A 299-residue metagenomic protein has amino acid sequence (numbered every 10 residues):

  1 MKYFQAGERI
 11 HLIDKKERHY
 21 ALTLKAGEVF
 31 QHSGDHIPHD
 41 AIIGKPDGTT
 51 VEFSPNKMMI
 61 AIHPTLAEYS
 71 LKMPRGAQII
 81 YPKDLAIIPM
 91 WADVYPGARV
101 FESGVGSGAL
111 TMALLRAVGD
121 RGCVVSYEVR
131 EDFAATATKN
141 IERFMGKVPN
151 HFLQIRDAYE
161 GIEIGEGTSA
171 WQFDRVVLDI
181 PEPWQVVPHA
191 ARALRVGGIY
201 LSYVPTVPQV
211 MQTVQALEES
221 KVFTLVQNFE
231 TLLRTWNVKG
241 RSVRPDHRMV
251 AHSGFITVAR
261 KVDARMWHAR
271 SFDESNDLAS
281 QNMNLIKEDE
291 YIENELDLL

Functional and structural regions predicted by a protein language model:
M1-H63: N-terminal auxiliary segments of SAM/dcSAM-dependent transferases
M1-K2, K72-L85: Conserved SAM-binding loop and adjacent beta-strand
Y95-G106: Conserved class I S-adenosyl-L-methionine
S107-D120, A191-R192: Conserved SAM-binding loop of SAM-dependent methyltransferases across substrates and taxa, primarily the Class I
R116-C123, V196, F223: Conserved S-adenosyl-L-methionine
Y127-P183: S-adenosyl-L-methionine
W184-F255: C-terminal substrate-binding/active-site "lid" region of AdoMet-derived donor-dependent transferases
E274-L299: Short, cationic low-complexity segments
